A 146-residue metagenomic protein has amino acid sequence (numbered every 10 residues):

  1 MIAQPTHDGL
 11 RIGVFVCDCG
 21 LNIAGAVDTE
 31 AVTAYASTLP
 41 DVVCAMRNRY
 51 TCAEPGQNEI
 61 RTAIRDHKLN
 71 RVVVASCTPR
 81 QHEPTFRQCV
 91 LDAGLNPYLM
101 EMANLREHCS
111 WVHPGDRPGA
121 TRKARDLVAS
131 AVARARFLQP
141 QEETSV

Functional and structural regions predicted by a protein language model:
M1-V146: Residues forming the flavin
